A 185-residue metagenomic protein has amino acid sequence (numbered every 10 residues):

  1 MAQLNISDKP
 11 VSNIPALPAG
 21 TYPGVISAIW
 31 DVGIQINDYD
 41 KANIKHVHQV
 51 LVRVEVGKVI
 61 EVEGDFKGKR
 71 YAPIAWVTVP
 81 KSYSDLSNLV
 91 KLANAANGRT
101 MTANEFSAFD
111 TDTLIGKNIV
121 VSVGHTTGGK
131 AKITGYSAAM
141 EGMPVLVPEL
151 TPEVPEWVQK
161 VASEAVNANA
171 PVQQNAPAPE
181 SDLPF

Functional and structural regions predicted by a protein language model:
M1-F185: Short beta-rich binding modules
